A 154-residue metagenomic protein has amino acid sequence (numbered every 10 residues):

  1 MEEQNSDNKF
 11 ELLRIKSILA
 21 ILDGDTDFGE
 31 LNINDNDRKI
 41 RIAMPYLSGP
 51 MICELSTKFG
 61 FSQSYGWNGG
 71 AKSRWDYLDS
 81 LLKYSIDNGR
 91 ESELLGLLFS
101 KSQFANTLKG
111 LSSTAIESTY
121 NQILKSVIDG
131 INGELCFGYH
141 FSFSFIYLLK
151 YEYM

Functional and structural regions predicted by a protein language model:
M1-Y147: Charged interaction/catalytic cores of defense and host-pathogen modules
K150-M154: Conserved N-terminal substructure of TIR/SEFIR domains
